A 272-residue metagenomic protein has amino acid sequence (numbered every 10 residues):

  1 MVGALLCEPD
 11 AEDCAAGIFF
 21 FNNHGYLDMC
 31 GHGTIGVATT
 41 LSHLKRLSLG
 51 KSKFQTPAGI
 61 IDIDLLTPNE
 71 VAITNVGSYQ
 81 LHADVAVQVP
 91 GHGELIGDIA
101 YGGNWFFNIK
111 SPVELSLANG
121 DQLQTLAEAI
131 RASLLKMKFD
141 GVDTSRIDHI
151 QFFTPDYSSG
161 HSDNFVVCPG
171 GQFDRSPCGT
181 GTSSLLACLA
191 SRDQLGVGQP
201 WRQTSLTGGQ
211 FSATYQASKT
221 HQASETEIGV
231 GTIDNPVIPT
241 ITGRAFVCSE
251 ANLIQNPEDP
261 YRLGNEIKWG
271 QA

Functional and structural regions predicted by a protein language model:
M1-D98, F107-A272: A glycine-rich beta-to-alpha transition motif near the start of alpha/beta enzyme domains, typified by
G103: Glycine-rich ThDP/TPP pyrophosphate-binding loop and its adjacent helix/strand module within ThDP-dependent enzymes
